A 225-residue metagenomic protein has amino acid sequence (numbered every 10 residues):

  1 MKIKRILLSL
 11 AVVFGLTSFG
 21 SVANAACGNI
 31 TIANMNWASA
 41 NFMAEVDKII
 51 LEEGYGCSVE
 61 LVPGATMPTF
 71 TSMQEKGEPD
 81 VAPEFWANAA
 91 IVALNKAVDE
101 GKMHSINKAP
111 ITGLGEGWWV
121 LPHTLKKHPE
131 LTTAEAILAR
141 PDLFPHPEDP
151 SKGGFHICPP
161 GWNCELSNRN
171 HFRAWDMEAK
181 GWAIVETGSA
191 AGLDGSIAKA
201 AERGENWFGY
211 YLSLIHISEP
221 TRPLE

Functional and structural regions predicted by a protein language model:
F14-A23: C-terminal segment of classical bacterial N-terminal signal peptides
A26-S39, C57-V62, K152-H156: Short, well-ordered beta-strand elements
W37-A38, S58-E75, A183-G195: Short helix-initiation/N-cap motifs at beta->coil->alpha
S39-C57, H171-R173: Short, polar/charged alpha-helical segment
A44, V62-K102, S196-A200, S218: Pocket-flanking alpha-helical
D80-F85, E205-Y211: Paired acidic/hydrophobic, glycine-rich loop segments that form the ligand-binding mouth/hinge of periplasmic-binding
M103-I157: A conserved helix-loop-strand patch within extracytoplasmic ligand-binding domains of the periplasmic binding
I215-E225: Single conserved hydrophobic/aromatic residue that forms the stacking wall/gate of nucleotide- or nucleobase-binding
